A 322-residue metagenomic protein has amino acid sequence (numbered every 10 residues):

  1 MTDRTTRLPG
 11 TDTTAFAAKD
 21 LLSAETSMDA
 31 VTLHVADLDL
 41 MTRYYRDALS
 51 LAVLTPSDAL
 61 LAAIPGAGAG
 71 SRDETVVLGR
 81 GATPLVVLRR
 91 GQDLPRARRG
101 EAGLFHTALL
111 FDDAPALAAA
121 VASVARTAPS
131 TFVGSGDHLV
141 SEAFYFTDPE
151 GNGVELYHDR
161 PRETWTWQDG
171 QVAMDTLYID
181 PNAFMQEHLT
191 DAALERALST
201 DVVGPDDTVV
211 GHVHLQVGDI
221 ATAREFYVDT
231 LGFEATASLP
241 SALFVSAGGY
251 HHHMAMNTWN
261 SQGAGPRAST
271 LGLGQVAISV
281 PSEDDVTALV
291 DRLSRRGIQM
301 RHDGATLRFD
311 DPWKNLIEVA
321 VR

Functional and structural regions predicted by a protein language model:
D3-D39, H106-T107, P161-A221, L273-V276: N-terminal beta-strand motif that seeds the catalytic metal site of vicinal oxygen chelate
D3-T11, E25-L40, L60, A82-T83 (+4 more regions): Vicinal oxygen chelate
A17-D20, Q92-A97, L198-V202, Q262-P266: Short beta-strand/turn micro-motifs at beta-sheet edges
L21-E25, D29-L85, L215-N257: Core segments of cupin and vicinal oxygen chelate
L54, V154, T236, I317-E318: Generic structural signal for well-ordered beta-strand positions
L61, D159-E163, R322: A short acidic/small-residue loop/turn micro-motif
A69-G70, G211-H214, A221-R292, I298 (+2 more regions): Structured core of small recognition/catalytic domains
R80-L110, T258-S261: Conserved donor-binding loop and adjoining core beta-sheet/short helix segment in diverse acyl/aminoacyl transferases
